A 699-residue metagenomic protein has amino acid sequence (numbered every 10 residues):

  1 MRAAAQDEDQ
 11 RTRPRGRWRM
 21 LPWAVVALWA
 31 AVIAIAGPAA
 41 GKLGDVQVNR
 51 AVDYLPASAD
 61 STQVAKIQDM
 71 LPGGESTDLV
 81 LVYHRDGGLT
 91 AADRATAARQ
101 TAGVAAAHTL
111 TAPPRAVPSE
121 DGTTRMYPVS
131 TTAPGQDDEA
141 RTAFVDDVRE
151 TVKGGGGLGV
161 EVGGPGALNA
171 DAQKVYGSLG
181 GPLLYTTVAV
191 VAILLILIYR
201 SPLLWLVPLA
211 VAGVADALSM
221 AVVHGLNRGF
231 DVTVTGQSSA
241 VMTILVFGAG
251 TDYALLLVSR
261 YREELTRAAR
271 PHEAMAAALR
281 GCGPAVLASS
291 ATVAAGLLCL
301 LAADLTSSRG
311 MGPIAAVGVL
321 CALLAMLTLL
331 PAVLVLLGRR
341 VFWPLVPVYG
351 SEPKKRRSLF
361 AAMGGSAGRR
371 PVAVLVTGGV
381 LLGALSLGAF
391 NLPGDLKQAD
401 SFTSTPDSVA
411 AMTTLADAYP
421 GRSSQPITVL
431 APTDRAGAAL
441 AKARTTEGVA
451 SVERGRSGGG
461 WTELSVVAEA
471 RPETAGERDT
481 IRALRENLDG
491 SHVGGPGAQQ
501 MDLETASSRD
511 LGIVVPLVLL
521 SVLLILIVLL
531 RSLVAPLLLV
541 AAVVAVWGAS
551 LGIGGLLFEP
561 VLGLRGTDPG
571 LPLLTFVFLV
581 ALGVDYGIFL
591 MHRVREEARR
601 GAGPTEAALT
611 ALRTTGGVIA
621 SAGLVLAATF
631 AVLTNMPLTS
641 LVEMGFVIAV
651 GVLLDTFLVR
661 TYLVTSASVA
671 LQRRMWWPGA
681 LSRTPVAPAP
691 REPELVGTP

Functional and structural regions predicted by a protein language model:
M1-K42, Q136-L392, A498-P699: Membrane-embedded transmembrane helical bundles of large multi-pass transporters/channels
A4, V52-D53, A399-F402, E692: Disordered, low-complexity segments in secreted/periplasmic proteins that are enriched in proline
G41-A51: N-terminal membrane-insertion alpha helix
G44-V46, V82, P128, G296-C299: A short small-residue
V48, A57-L79, D86-N169, N391-G566 (+1 more regions): Structured non-transmembrane domains adjacent to transmembrane bundles in polytopic membrane proteins
D53, A57, Y261-E264: General secondary-structure propensity
